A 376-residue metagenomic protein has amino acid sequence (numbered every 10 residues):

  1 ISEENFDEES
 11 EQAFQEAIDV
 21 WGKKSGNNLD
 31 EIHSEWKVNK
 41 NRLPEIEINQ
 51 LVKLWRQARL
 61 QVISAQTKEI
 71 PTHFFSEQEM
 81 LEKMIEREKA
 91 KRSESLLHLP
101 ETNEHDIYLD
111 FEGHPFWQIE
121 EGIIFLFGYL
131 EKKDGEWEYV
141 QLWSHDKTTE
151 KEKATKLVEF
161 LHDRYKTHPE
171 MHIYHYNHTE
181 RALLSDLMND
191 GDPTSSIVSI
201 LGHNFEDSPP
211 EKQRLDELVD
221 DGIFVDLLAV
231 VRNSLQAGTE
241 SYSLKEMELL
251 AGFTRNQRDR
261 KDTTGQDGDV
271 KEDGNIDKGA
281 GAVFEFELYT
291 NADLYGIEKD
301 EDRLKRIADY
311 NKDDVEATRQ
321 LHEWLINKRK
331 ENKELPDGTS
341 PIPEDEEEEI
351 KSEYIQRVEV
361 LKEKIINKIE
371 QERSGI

Functional and structural regions predicted by a protein language model:
I1-E35, T239, M247-S340: Acidic, Mg2+-coordinating catalytic module of metal-dependent nucleases/exonucleases that use a two-metal-ion mechanism
I1-F127, G135-D146, P169, E359-G375: DnaQ-like (DEDDh/DEDDy) 3′-5′ exonuclease domain used for proofreading and 3′-end trimming on nucleic acids
R42, F116-W117, S144-T148, T167 (+5 more regions): Generic amphipathic alpha-helical segments used as scaffolds and interaction surfaces in large, multi-domain proteins
R92-E94, P115, T155-E159, P209-K212 (+1 more regions): Active-site-adjacent structural elements in folded domains
L109-E112, L130-K132, Y174-N177, Y310 (+1 more regions): Generic beta-strand/beta-sheet core signal
F116-I119, L184, N256-Q257, Q320: Short helix/loop capping segments that flank catalytic or ligand/cofactor-binding pockets
E131, Y139-V283: Conserved DEDDh/DEDDy metal-dependent 3′-5′ exonuclease domain
D337-I376: Accessory interdomain/linker segments of ATP-dependent helicases and helicase-like nucleic-acid enzymes that mediate
